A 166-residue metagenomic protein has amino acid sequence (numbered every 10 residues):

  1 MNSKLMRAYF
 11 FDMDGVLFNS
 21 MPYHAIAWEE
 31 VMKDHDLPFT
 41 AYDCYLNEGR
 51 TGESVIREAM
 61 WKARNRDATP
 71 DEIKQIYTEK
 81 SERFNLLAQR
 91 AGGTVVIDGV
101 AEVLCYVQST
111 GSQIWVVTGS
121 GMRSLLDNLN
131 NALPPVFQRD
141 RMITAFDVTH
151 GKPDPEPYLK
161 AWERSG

Functional and structural regions predicted by a protein language model:
S3-M13, L17-D98, C105-T110, R123: N-terminal helical cap/lid subdomain that shapes the substrate entry/recognition surface in HAD-like hydrolases
G93, S120-G166: Substrate-recognition "cap/lid" segment bordering the active-site pocket of phosphatases
G99-V103, P157-K160: Well-ordered alpha-helical segments embedded in enzymatic catalytic cores
